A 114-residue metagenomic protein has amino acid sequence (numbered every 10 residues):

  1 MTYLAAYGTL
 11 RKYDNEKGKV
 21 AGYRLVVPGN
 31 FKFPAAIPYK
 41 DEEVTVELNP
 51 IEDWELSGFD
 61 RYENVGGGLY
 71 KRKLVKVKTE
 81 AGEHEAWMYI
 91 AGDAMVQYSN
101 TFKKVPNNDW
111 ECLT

Functional and structural regions predicted by a protein language model:
T2-T114: Glycine-aromatic micro-motifs
